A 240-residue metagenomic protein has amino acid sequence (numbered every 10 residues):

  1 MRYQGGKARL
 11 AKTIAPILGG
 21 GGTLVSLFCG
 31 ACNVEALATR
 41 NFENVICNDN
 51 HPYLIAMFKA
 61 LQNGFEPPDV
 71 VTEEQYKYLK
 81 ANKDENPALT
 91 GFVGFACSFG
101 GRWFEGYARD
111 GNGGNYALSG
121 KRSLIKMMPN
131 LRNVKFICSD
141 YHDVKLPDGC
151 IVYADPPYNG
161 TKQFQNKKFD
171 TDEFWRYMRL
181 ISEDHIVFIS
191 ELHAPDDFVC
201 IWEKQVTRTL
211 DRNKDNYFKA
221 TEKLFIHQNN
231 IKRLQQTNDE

Functional and structural regions predicted by a protein language model:
M1-A36, R40: S-adenosyl-L-methionine
G22, V45, I151: Hydrophobic "anchor" residues on beta-strands that sit immediately upstream of conserved functional sites
L27-C29, N48-D49, I137-S139, A154-P157 (+2 more regions): Short His-Asn-centered micro-motif
C29-N33, K121-R122, S190-P195: Short, polar loop motifs at secondary-structure junctions
L37-R40, V144-D148, H193-W202: Short loop/helix-cap segments at secondary-structure boundaries that form the rim of catalytic
N41-C138, H142-D143: Class I S-adenosyl-L-methionine-dependent methyltransferase module
K135-T171: Active-site segment flanking the S-adenosylmethionine/decSAM binding pocket in AdoMet-dependent transferases
N166-E240: Long, positively charged, glycine-interspersed low-complexity recognition regions
